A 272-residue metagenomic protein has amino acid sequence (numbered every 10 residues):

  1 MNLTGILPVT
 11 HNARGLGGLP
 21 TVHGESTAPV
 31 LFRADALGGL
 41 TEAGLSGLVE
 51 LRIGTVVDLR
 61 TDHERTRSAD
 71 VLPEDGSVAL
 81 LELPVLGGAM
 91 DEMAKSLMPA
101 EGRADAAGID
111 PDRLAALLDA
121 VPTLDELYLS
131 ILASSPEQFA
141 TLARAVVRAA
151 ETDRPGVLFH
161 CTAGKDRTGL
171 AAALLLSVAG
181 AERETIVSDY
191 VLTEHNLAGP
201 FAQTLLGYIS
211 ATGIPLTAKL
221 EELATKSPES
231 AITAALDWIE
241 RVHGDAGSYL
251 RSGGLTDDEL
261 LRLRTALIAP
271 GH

Functional and structural regions predicted by a protein language model:
M1-L158, L170-H272: Cys-dependent protein tyrosine phosphatase-like superfamily
A163, R167-T168: Ser/Thr-glycine-rich phosphate-binding loops at phosphate-binding pockets of nucleotides, nucleotide cofactors
